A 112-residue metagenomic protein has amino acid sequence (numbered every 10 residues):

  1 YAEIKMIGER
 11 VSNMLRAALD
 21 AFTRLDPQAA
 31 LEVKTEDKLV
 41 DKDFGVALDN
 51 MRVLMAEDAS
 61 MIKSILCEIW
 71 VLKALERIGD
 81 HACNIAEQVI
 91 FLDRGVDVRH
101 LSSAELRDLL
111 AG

Functional and structural regions predicted by a protein language model:
Y1-G112: Cytosolic, long alpha-helical scaffolding segments
